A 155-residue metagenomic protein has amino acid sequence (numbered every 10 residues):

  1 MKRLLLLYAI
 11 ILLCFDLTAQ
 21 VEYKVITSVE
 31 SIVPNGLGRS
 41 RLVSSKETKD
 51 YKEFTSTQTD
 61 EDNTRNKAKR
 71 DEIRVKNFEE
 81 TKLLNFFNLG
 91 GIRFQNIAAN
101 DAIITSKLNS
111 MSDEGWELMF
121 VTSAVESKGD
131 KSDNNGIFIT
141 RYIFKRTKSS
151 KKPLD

Functional and structural regions predicted by a protein language model:
M1-E22: Bacterial Sec-dependent N-terminal signal peptides
D16-D155: Terminus-proximal functional modules
